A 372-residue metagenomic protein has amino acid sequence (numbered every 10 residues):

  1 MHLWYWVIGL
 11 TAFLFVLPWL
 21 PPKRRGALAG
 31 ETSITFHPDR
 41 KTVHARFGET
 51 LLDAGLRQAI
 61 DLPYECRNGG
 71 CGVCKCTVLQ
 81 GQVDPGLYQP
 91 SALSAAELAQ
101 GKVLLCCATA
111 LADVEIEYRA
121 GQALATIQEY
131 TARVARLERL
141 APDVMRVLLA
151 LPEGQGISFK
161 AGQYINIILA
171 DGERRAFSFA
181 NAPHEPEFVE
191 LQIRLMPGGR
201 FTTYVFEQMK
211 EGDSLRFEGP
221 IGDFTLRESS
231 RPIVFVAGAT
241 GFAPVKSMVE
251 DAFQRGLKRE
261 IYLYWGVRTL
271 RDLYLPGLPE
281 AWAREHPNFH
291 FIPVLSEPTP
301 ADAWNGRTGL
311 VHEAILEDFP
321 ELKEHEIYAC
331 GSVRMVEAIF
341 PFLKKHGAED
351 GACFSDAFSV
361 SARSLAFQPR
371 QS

Functional and structural regions predicted by a protein language model:
M1-A108, E260, V267-S372: Reductase modules of NAD(P)H-dependent flavoproteins
T50, R57, D113-E115, Y164 (+1 more regions): Residue-level marker of beta-strand positions
L79-Q82, G121, A170, P220: Short, surface-exposed secondary-structure boundary micro-motifs
L93, Q100-A150: Fe-S ferredoxin-like electron-transfer domains and their immediately adjacent linker/connector regions across
T126-S214, P232, V267-T269, V294-P298: Ferredoxin-reductase
G162, G241, S332: Short, conserved phosphate/pyrophosphate- and ester-handling motifs at nucleotide-, phospho-/glycolipid
E173-A180, G222-S229, L365: Short, Lys/Arg- and Gly-enriched loop/turn segments at beta-strand edges
